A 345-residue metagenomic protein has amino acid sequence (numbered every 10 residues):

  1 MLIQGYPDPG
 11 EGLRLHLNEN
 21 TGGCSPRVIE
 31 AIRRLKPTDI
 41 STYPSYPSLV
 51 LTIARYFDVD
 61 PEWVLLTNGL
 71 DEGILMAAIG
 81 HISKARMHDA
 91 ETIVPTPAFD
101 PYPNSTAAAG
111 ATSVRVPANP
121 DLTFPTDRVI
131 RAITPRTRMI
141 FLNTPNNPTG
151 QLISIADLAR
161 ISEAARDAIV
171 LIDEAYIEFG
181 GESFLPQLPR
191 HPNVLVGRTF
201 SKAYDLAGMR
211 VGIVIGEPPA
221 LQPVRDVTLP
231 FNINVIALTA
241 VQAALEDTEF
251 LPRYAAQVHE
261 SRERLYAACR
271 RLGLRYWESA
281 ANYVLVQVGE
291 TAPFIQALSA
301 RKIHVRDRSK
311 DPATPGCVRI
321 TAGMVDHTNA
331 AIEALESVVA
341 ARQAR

Functional and structural regions predicted by a protein language model:
M1-M76: N-terminal small-domain helix-loop-helix segment of the aminotransferase-like
P26, E290-A297, H327-A330: Short, conserved charged micro-motifs
D60-V64, H88-E91, R136, E174 (+1 more regions): Short acidic capping loops at alpha-helix termini that bridge into adjacent secondary structure
G80-L142: PLP-dependent aminotransferase-like
V114, P120-E178: Active-site phosphate-binding strand-loop segment of PLP-dependent enzymes
N193-W277: PLP-dependent aminotransferase class I/II
H259, C269-R301: Conserved PLP-binding catalytic core of the aspartate aminotransferase-like
A300-R301, K310-R345: PLP-dependent enzyme catalytic core of the Aspartate aminotransferase-like
